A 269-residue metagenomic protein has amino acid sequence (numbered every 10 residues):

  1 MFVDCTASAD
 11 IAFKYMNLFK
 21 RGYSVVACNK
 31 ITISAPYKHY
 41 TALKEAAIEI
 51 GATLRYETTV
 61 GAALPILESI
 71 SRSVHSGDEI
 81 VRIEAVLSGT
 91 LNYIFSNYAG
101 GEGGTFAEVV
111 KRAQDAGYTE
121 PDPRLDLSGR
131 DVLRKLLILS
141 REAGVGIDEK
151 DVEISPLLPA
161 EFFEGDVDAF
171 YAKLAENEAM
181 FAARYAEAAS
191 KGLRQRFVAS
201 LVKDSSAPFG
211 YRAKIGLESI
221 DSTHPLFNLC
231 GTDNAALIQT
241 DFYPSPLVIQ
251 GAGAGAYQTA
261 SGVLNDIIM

Functional and structural regions predicted by a protein language model:
F2-V3: N-terminal Rossmann-like NAD(P) cofactor-binding module of classical short-chain dehydrogenase/reductase
S8-R21, K30-E57, A62-S73: Rossmann-fold NAD(P)-binding glycine/threonine-rich loop
V25-V26: A short hydrophobic/small-residue beta-strand
K38, G61, P65, G104-E108 (+4 more regions): Conserved active-site and cofactor/substrate-binding residues in soluble primary-metabolism enzymes
I48-G51, R55-A116, D126-V132, L137-I138: Rossmann-like NAD(P)H-binding beta-loop-alpha module
Y56-V60, E84, A99, D122-R130 (+3 more regions): Hydrophobic alpha-helical scaffolding
R82-E84, N92-F95, A99, R112 (+1 more regions): Catalytic, metal-anchored helix/loop core of enzyme active sites in primary metabolism
A107-N228: Substrate-binding/catalytic subdomain of NAD(P)-dependent oxidoreductase enzymes
